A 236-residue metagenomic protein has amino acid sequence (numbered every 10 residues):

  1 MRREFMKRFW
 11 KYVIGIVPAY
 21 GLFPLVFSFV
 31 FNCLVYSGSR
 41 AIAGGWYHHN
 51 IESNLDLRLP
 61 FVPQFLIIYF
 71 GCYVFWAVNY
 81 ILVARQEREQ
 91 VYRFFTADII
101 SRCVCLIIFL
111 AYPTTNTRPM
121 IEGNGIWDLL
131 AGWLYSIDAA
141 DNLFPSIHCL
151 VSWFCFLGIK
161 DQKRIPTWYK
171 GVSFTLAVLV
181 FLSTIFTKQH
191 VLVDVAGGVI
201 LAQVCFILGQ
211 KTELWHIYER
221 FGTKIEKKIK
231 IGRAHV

Functional and structural regions predicted by a protein language model:
R2-W76, E122, A131, R233: N-terminal transmembrane-helix/juxtamembrane module of multi-pass inner/ER membrane proteins
V30, I68-F75, I147-V151, A196-I200: Membrane-embedded alpha-helical segments of multi-pass membrane proteins, especially the transmembrane helices
C33-L34, R102-I108, T175-F186: Aromatic-anchored segments of alpha-helical transmembrane domains
S39-N54, A84-W168, H216-R233: Membrane-interface loops
F75-N79, S152-L157, T175-S183: Hydrophobic, membrane-inserted alpha-helices
P119, G123, A140-F144, L179-I207: Interfacial helix-loop-helix junctions of multi-pass membrane proteins
F156-K160, A202-Q210: Hydrophobic transmembrane alpha-helices
P166-V178: Short hydrophobic alpha-helices at membrane interfaces in multi-pass membrane enzymes
